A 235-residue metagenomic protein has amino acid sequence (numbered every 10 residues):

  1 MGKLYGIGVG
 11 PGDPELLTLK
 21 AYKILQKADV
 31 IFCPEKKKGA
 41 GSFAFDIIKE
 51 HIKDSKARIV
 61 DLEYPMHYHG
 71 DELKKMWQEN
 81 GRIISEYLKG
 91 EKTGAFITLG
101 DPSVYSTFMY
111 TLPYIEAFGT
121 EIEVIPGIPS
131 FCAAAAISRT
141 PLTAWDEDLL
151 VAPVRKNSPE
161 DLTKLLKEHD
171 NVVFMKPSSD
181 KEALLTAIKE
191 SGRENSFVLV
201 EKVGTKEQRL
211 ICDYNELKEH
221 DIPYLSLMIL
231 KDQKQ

Functional and structural regions predicted by a protein language model:
M1-P14, L19-A21, Q26-E121, L210-C212 (+2 more regions): Class I S-adenosyl-L-methionine
L4, L166-Q235: A contiguous loop/helix-start segment that scaffolds small-molecule binding in enzyme catalytic cores
C33, D61, F96-T98, V124-G127 (+3 more regions): General beta-strand structural signal in soluble alpha/beta enzymes
K38-G41, P129-C132, K181-E182, T205-E207: Short gly/pro/ser/thr-enriched loop/turn and capping motifs at secondary-structure boundaries
P65-G70, F131, N157-P159, T205-E207: A short acidic, often aromatic-flanked loop/helix-cap motif at beta-alpha or helix-coil junctions that lines enzyme
W77-E86, L142-P153, E216-L227: A polyampholytic, Gly/Pro-enriched intrinsically disordered region
Q78-G81, K156-P159, K181: Structural motif corresponding to alpha-helix initiation and N-cap regions
S103-E168, Q233-K234: Class I SAM-dependent methyltransferase SAM-binding "motif I" and its flanking Rossmann-like core
